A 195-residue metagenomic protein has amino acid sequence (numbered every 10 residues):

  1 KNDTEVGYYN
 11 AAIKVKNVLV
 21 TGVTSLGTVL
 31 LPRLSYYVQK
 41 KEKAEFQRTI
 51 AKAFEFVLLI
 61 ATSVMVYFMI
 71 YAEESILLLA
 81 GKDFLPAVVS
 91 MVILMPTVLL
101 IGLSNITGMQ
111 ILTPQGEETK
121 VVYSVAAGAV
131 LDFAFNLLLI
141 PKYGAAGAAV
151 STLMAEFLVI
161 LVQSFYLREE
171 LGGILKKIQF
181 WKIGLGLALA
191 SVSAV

Functional and structural regions predicted by a protein language model:
K1-N17, E45, L85-M91, A148: Interfacial/gating helices of multi-pass transporter permease domains
K1-T4, V38-K41, Q115-G116, Y143: Membrane-helix interface residues
D3-E5, F68-L100: Interfacial segments at transmembrane-helix termini and the short loops linking adjacent helices
A12, K16-E55, A61, G108-P114: Helix-loop junctions and terminal segments of transmembrane helices in multi-pass membrane transport/translocation
I13, T24-T28, V89-G116, K120-I140 (+1 more regions): Short runs within selected transmembrane alpha-helices of multi-pass transporters and secretion channels
V15, E55-S63, P96, L100 (+1 more regions): Hydrophobic alpha-helical transmembrane segments of multipass membrane transporters and ion channels, focusing on
G128-L131, I178-V195: Transmembrane alpha-helical segments of multi-pass transport proteins
R168-I178: Membrane-interface helix-boundary motifs at transmembrane edges
